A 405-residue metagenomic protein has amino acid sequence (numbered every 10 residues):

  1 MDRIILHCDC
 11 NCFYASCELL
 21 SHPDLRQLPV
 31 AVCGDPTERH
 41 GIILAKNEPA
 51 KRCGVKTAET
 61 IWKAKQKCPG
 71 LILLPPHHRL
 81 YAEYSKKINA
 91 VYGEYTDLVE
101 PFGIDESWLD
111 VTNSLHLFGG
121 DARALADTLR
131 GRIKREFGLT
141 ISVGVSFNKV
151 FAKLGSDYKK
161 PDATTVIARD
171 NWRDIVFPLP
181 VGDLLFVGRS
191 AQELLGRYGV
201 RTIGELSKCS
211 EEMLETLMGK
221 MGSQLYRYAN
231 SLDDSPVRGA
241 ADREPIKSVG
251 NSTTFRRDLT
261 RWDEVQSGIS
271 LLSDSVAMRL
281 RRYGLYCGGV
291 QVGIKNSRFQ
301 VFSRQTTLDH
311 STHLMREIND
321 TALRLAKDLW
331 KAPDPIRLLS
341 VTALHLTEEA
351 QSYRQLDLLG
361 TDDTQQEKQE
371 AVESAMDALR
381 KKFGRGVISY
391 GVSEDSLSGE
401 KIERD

Functional and structural regions predicted by a protein language model:
M1-R227, V237-A240, M278, D363-D405: Gly/Gly-Pro- and Ser/Thr-rich, intrinsically disordered tail segments characteristic of DNA damage-repair and tolerance
H7, D183, A191-I336: DNA-contacting surface of Y-family translesion DNA polymerases
F13, P36-R39, S297-Q300, L346-E349: Short, charged/polar surface micro-motifs in flexible loops or helix N-caps
L28, I141, D162, G288-V290 (+2 more regions): Change "...and in nucleic-acid phosphodiester-cleaving endonucleases..." to "...and in nucleic-acid processing enzymes
I72-L73, Q300-R304, Q351-S352: Short small-residue beta-strand/loop micro-motif enriched in glycine and branched aliphatics
W108-N113, S303-T306, L356-G360: Short, hydrophobic beta-strand segments
F147-V150, N230-S231, Y286-S297, I336-T347 (+1 more regions): A glycine-rich phosphate-binding loop feature that marks nucleotide/adenosyl-phosphate handling sites
H310-D405: Acidic, metal-coordinating catalytic segment for phosphate/diphosphate chemistry, firing primarily on the Nudix
